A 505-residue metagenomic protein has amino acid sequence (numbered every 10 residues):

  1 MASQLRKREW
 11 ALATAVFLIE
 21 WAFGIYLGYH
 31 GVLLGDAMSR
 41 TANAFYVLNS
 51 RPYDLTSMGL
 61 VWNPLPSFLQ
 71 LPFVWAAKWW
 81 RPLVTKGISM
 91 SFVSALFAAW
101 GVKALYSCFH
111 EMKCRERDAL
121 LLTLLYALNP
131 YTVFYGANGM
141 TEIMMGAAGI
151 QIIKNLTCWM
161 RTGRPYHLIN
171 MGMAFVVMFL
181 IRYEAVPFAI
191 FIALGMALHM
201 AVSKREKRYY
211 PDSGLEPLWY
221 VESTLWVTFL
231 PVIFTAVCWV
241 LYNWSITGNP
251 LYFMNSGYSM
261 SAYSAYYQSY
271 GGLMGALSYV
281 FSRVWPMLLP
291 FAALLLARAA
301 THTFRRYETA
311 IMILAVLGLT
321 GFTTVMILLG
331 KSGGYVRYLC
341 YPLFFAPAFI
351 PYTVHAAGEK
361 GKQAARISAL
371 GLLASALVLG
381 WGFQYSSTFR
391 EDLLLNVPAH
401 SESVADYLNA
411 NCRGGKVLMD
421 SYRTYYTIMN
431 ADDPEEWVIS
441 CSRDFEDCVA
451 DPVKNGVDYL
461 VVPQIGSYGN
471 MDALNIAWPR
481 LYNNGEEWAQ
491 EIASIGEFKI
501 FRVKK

Functional and structural regions predicted by a protein language model:
T14, R117, F229, I233 (+1 more regions): Signature aromatic-anchored transmembrane alpha helix within multi-pass, membrane-resident enzymes that catalyze glycan
V16-F17, A119-A127, K154, F175-F179: Short helix- or helix-capping micro-motifs that position conserved polar/aromatic residues at function-defining sites
G59-W62, Y131-M144: Short acidic/glycine- and proline-prone juxtamembrane loop motifs at membrane-interface regions of multi-pass membrane
S89-K113, Q151-N155: Transmembrane-helix motifs of polytopic, lipid-linked glycan transferases
G136, E142, P187, K331-K362: Hydrophobic/aromatic-rich transmembrane helices and adjacent perimembrane loops
F191, L198, V202-E206, W219-L294: Membrane-lumen/periplasm interface segments of specific transmembrane helices in polyprenyl phosphate-linked
S282-T309, I350: Hydrophobic, aromatic-rich transmembrane alpha-helices and their immediate juxtamembrane boundary segments
I367-Y425, S442, E446: Membrane-embedded, lumen/periplasm-facing catalytic core of multi-pass transferases that use lipid-linked donors
